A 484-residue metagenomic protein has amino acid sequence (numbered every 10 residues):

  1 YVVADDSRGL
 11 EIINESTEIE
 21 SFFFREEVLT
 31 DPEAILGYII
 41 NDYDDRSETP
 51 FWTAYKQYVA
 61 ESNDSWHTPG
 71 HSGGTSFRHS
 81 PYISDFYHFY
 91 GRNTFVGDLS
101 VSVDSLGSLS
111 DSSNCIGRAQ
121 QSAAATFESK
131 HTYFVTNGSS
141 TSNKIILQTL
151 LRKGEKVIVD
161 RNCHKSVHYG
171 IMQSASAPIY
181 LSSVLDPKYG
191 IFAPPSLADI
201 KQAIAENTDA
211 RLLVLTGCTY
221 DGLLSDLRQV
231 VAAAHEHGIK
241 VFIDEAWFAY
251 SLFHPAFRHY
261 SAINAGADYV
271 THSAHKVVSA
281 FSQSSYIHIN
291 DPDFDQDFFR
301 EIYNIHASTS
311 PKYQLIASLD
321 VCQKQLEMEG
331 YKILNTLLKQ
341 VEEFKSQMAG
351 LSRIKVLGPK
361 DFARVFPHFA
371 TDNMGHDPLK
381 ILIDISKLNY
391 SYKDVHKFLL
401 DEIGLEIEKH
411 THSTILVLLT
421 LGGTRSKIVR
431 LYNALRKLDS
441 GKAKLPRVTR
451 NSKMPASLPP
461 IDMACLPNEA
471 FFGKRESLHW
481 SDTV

Functional and structural regions predicted by a protein language model:
Y1, G9, I13-G97, D104-S105 (+2 more regions): Non-catalytic terminal extensions of PLP-dependent enzymes
Y1-D6, F242-A246: ADP-ribose/adenylate-binding Rossmann-like module
Y1-V2, E18-F23, T132, P178-Y180 (+1 more regions): Conserved beta-strand scaffold positions in the cores of enzyme catalytic domains, especially in NTP/NDP-utilizing
D5-G9, C163-K165: Short, polar loop motifs at secondary-structure junctions
R92-G138: Conserved N-terminal alpha-helix of the aminotransferase class I/II PLP-enzyme fold
D111, T141-L357: Conserved PLP-enzyme active-site core in the AAT-like
Q121, R228, K397: Active-site phosphate/pyrophosphate- and oxyanion-stabilizing loops and adjacent acidic/basic residues in soluble
H131-Y133, H272, G404-E408: A short linear hydrophobic-aromatic micro-motif
